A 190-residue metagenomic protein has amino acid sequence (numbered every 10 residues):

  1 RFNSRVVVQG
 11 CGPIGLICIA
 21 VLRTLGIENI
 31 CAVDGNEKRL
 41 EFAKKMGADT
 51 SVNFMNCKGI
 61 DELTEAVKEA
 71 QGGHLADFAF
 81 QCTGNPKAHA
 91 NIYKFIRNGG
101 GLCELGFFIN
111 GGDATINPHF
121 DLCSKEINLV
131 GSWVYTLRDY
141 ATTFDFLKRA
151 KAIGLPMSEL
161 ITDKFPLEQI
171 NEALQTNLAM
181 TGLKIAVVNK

Functional and structural regions predicted by a protein language model:
R1, Q71, G84, R97-N98 (+2 more regions): Short conserved AdoMet
N3, A48, G72-A76, M157 (+1 more regions): Local beta-strand N-terminus motif with an aromatic residue
N3-S4, E28, I127, L183: Nucleotide donor/acceptor-binding cores
V8-C11, R23-N91: Adenosine-nucleotide cofactor-binding segment
G15-L16: N-terminal Rossmann-fold NAD(P) dinucleotide-binding loop
I27, D49, N85-R149, N189-K190: Glycine-rich phosphate-binding loop and adjacent beta-alpha segment of Rossmann(oid) nucleotide-cofactor-binding
A90-K94, L137-K190: C-terminal hydrophobic helical "lid"/dimerization subdomain of Rossmann-like NAD(P)H-dependent oxidoreductases
